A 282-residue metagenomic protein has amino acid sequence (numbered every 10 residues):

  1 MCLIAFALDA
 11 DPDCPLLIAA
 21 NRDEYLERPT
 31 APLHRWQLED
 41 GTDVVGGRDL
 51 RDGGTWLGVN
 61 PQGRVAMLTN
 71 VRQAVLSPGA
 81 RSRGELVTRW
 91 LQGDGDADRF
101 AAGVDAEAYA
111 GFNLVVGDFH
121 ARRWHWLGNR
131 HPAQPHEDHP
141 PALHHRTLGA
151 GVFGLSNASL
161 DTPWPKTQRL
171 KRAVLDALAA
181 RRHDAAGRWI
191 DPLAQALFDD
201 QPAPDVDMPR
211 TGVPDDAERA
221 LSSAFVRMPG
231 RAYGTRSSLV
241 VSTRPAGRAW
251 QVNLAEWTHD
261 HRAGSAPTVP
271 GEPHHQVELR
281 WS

Functional and structural regions predicted by a protein language model:
M1-S282: N-terminal nucleophile
